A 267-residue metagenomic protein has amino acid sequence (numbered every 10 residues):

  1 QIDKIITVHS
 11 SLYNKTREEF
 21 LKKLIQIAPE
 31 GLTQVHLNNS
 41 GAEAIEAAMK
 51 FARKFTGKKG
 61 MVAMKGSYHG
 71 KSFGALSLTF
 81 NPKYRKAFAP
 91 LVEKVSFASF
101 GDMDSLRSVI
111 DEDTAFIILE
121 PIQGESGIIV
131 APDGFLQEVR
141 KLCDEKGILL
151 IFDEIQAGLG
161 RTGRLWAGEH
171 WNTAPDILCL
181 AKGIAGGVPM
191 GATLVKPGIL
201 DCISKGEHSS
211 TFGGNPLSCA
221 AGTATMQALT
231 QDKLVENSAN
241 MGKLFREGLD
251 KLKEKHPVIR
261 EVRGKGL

Functional and structural regions predicted by a protein language model:
Q1-L267: Conserved N-terminal phosphate-binding loop of PLP-dependent enzymes in the Aspartate aminotransferase
